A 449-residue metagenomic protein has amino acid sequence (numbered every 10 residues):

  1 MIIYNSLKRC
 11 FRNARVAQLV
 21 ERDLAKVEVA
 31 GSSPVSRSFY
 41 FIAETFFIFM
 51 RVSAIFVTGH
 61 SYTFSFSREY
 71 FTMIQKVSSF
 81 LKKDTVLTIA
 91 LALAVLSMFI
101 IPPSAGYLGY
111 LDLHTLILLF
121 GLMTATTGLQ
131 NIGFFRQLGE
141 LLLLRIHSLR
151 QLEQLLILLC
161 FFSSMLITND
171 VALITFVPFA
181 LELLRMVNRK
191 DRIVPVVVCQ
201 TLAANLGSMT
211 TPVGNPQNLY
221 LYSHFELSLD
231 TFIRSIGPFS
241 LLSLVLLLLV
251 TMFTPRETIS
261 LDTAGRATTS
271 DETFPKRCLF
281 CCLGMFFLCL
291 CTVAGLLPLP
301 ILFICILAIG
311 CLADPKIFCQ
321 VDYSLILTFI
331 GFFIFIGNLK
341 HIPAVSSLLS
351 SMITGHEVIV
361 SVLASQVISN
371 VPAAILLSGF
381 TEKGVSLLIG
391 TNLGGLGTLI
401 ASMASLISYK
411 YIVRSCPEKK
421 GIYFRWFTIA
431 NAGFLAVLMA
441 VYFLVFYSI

Functional and structural regions predicted by a protein language model:
Q18, G31, S53-F66: Short, positively charged low-complexity motifs
F66-S97, E140, T254-G284, P417-F427: Intrinsically disordered, low-complexity non-transmembrane regions of multi-pass membrane transporters
I74, D230-F274, L406-I449: Juxtamembrane and boundary regions of transmembrane helices in multi-pass small-molecule transporters and channels
I74-G106, L118-G133, M252-R256, L288-K316 (+3 more regions): Structural signal for alpha-helical transmembrane segments and their membrane-water exit/capping regions in multi-pass
Y110, I132, R136-G139, G284-E382: Transmembrane helical segments that form the transport core of multi-pass membrane transport proteins
L113-T115, L144-I157, M186-V196, K276-F280 (+2 more regions): Membrane-interfacial loop-to-helix junctions in multi-pass transporters
R150-L155, M186-C199, L227-G237, K383-L396 (+1 more regions): Membrane-interface alpha-helices at helix entry/exit sites of multi-pass transporters
L158, F162-M209, Y220, I375-I389 (+2 more regions): Hydrophobic transmembrane alpha-helices that form the pore/transport pathway of multi-pass ion and small-solute
